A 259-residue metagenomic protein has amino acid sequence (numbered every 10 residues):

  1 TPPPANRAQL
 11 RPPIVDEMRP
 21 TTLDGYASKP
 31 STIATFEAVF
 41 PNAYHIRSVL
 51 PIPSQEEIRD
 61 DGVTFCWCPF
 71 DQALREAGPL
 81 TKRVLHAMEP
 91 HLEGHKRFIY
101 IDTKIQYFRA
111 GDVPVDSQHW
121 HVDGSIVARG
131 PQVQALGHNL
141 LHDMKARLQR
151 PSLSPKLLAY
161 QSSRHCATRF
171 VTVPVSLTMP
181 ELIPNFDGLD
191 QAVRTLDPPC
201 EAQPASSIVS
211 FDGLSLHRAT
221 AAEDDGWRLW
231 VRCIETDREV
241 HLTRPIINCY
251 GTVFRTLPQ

Functional and structural regions predicted by a protein language model:
P2-P3: Intrinsically disordered, low-complexity proline-rich regions
P13-A205, G213-G226, C233-P245: Non-heme Fe(II) oxygenase catalytic core, chiefly the N-lobe of the double-stranded beta-helix
L242-Q259: C-terminal accessory extensions appended to soluble enzyme cores
